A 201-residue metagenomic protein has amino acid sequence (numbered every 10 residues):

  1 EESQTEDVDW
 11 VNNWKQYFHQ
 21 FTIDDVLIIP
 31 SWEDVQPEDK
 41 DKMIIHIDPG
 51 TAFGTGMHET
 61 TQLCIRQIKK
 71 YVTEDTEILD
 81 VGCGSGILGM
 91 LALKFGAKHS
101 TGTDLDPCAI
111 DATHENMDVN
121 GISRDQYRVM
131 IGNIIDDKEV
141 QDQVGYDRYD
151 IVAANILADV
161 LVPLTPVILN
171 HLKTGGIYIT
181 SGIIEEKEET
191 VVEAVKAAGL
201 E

Functional and structural regions predicted by a protein language model:
E1, D34-K42, V72-E74, Q143: Short, glycine- and charge-enriched coil/turn segments that flank and shape catalytic ligand pockets
E1-E38: N-terminal auxiliary segments of SAM/dcSAM-dependent transferases
E2, I28, I45, Y127-V129: Generic structural signal for residues in well-ordered beta-strands
D41-P49: A short, charged helix-loop
T51, T55-I134: Conserved SAM/SAH cofactor-binding pocket of Class I
L105-E201: S-adenosylmethionine
